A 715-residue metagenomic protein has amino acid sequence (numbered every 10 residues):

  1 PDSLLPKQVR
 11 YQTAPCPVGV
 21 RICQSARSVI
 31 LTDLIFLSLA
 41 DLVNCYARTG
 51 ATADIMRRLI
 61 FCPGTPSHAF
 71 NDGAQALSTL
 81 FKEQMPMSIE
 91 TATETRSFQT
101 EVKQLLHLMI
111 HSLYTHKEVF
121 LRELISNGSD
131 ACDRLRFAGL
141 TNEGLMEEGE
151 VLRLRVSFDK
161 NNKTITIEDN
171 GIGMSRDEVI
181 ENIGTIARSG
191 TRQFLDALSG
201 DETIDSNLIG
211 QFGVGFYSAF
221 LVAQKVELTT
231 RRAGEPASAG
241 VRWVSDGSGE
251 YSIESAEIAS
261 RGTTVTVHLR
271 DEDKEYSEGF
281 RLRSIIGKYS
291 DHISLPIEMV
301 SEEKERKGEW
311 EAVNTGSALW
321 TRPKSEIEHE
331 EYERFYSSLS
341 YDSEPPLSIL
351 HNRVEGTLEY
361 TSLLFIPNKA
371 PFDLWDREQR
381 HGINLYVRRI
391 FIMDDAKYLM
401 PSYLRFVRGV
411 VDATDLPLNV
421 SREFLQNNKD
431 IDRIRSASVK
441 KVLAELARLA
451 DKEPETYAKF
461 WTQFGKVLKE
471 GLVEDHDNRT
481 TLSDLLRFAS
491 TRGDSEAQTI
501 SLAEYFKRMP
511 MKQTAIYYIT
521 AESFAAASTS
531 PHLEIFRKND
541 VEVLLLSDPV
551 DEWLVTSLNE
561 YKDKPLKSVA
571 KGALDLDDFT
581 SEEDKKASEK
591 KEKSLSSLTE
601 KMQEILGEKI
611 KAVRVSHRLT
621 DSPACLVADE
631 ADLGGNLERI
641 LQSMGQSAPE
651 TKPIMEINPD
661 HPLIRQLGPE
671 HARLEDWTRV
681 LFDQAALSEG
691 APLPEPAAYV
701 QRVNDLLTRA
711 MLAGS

Functional and structural regions predicted by a protein language model:
D2, D33, D41-N44, D54: Intrinsic-disorder-associated, low-complexity terminal segments enriched in Asp/Asn/His/Tyr and depleted of Lys/Arg
R10, R21, R27, R48 (+1 more regions): Basic polycationic patches enriched in arginine
I60-F61, S67-P86: Short, Lys/Arg-enriched N-terminal segments with co-localized hydrophobic residues within the first ~10-30 amino acids
L80-S277, S284: GHKL (Bergerat-fold) ATPase N-terminal catalytic module, capturing the glycine-rich phosphate-binding loop and acidic
L208, V226-E250, R270-K274, F280-S715: GHKL/Bergerat-fold ATPase module in large chromosome/replication-associated machines
